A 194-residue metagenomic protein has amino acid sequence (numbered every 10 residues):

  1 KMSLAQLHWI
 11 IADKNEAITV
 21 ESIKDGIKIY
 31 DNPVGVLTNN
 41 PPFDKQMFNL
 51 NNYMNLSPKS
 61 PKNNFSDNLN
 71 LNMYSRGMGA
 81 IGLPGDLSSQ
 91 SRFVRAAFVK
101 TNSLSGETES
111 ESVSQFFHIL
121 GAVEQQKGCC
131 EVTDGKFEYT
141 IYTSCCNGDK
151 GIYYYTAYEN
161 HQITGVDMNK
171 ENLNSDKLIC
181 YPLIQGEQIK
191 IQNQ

Functional and structural regions predicted by a protein language model:
M2-A5, E16, V36-Q194: C-terminus-biased signal that marks the final domain/tail of proteins
M2-V34: Catalytic cofactor-binding cores of redox enzymes
